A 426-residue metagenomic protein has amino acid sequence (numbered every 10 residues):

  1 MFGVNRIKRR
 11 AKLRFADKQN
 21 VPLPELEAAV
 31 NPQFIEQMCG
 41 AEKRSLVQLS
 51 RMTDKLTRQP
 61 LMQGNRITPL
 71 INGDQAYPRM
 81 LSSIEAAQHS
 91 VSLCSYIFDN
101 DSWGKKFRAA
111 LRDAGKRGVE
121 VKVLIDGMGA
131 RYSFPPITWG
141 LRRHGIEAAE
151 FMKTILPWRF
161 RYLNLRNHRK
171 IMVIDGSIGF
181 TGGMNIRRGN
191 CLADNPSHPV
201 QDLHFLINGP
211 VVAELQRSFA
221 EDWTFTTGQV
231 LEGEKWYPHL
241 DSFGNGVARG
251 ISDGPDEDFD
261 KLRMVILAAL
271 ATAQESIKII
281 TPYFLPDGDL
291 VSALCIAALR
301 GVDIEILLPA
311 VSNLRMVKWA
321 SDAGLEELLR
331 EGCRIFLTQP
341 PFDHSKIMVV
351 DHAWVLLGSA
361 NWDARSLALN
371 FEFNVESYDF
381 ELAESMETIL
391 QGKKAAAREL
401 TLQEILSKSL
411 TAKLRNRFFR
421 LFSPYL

Functional and structural regions predicted by a protein language model:
M1-M264, A268, T272, I296 (+6 more regions): N-terminal localization/anchoring segments of enzymes in phospholipid and broader phosphate metabolism
D202, I280-T281: A short, conserved beta-strand element enriched in hydrophobic/aromatic residues
S276: Phosphate-/nucleic-acid-contacting segments
Y283-E305, P309-A310, L314: Helical hairpin unit composed of two closely spaced alpha helices linked by a short loop
S292, K318-D322: Short glycine/threonine-rich loop-to-helix capping motif typified by GTGT followed within a few residues by an Asp-Pro
I335-Q339: Active-site donor-binding acidic/aromatic loop of nucleotide-activated sugar and phosphosugar transferases involved
K346: Catalytic-core elements of nucleic-acid end-processing and repair enzymes
